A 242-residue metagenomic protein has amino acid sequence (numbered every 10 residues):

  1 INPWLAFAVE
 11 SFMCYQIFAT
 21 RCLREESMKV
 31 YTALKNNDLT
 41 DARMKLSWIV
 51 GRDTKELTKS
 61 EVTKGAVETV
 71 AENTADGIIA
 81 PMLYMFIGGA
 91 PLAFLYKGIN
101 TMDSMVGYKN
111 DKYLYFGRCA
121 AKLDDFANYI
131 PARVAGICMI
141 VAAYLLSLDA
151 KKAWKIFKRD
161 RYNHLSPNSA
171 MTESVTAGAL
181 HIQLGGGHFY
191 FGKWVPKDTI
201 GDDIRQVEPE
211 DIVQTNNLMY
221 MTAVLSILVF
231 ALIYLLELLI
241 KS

Functional and structural regions predicted by a protein language model:
I1-F94, G107-S242: Hydrophobic alpha-helical transmembrane segments
G98, M102, V106: Active-site His/Glu-centered metal-binding helix of metallohydrolases
